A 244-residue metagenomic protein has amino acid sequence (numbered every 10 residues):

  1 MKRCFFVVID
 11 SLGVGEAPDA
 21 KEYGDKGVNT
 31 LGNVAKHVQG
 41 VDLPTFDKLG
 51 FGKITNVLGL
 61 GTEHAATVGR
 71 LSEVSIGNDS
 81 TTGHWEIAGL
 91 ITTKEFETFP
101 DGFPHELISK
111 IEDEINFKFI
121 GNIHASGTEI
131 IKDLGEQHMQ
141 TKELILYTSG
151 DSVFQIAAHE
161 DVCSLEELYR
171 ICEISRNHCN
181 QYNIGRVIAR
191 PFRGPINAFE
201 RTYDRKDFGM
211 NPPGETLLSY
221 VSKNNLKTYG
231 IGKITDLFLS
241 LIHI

Functional and structural regions predicted by a protein language model:
M1-C4: Extreme N-terminal starter segment of soluble prokaryotic enzymes
V8: Generic enzyme active-site microenvironment
S11-H159, C163-E166, R190, A198: Active-site nucleophile/metal-coordination loop of metallo-enzymes that catalyze phosphate/sulfate and related
E166-G232: Extended, H/D-rich, highly charged conserved domains that either
I242-I244: Conserved small/polar residues in nucleotide/adenosyl-binding loops
